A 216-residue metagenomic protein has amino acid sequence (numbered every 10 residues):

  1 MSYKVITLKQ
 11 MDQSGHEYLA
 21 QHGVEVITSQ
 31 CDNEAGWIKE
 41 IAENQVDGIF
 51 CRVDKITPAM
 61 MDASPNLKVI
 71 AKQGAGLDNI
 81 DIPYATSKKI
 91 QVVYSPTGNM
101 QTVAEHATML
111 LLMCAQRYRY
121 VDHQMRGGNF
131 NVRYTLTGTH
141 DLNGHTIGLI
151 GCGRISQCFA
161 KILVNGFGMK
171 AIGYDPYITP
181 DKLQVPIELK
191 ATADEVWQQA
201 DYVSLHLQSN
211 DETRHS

Functional and structural regions predicted by a protein language model:
M1-V93, Q198: An N-terminal-biased, well-structured beta-alpha scaffold segment characteristic of Rossmann-like dinucleotide-binding
T28-N33, C51-R52, R126-Y134, L183-K190 (+1 more regions): Short gly/ser/thr-rich secondary-structure transition/capping motifs
P58, P83, M109, Q157 (+2 more regions): Active-site phosphate/pyrophosphate- and oxyanion-stabilizing loops and adjacent acidic/basic residues in soluble
D78-N79, N99-T102, T179: Short gly/pro/ser/thr-enriched loop/turn and capping motifs at secondary-structure boundaries
Q91-T97, L189-A191: Short beta-strand elements at the ligand-binding edges of bilobed clamshell
P96-T146, C158-G166: Phosphate-binding beta-alpha-beta segment of Rossmann-like dinucleotide-binding domains, i.e., the NAD(P)
L136-S216: Rossmann-like dinucleotide/phosphate-binding beta-alpha-beta segment
